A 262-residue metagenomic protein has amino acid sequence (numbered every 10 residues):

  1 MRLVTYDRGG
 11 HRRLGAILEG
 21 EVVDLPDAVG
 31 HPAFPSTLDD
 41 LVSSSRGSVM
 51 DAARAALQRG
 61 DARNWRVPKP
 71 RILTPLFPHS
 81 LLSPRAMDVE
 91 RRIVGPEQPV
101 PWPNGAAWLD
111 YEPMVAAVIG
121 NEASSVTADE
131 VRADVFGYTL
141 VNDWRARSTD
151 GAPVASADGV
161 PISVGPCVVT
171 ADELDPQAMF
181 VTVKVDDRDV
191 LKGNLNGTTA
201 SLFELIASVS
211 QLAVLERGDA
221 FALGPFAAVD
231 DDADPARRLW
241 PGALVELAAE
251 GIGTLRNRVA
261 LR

Functional and structural regions predicted by a protein language model:
M1, T5-V29, P113, G159-V168 (+1 more regions): Charged, cofactor-coupling segments
M1-R85, E90, T182, L244-A248: N-terminal non-catalytic cap/leader segment that marks the start of a structured domain
G15, W108, A220: His/acidic/aromatic-lined binding-pocket segments of jelly-roll/cupin-type domains and related regulatory beta-sandwich
L38-V42, D150-A155, E216-F221, G253-R262: Low-complexity, flexible helical/coil segments
K69-A207, L212: Glycine-enriched loop-and-adjacent helix/strand subsegments that border the catalytic/binding cleft of enzyme cores
L82, V115, F221-A222, V245: Generic structural signal for buried aliphatic residues
S201-W240: A conserved acidic, glycine/proline-rich C-terminal tail/linker
